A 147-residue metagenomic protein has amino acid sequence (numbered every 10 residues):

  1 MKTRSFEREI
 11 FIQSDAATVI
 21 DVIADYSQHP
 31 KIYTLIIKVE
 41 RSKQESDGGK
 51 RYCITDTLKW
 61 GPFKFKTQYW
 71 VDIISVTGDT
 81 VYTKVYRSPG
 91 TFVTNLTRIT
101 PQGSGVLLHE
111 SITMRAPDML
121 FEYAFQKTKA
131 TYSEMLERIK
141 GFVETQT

Functional and structural regions predicted by a protein language model:
M1-G48: Hydrophobic ligand-binding cavity/cleft-lining segments
M1-K2, S27-T34, K59-F65, Y86-G90: Short, solvent-exposed secondary-structure boundary motifs
T3-E9, R51-C53, Q68, T80 (+2 more regions): Intrinsic-disorder/low-complexity, polar/charged segments enriched in Ser/Thr/Lys/Arg/Asp/Glu/Gln
E9-F11, D72, R98-T100: Generic structural detector for well-ordered beta-strands
S14, T77-G78, G103: Residue-level signal for tight coil/turn positions that link beta-strands
A17-D21, S104, E137, G141: Replace "anionic and nucleotidyl ligands
E40-S88, E134, R138-Q146: Glycine-rich portal/gate segments that line the openings of hydrophobic small-molecule binding cavities
K84-E134: Beta-strand/loop substructures that line and gate deep hydrophobic ligand-binding cavities in soluble
